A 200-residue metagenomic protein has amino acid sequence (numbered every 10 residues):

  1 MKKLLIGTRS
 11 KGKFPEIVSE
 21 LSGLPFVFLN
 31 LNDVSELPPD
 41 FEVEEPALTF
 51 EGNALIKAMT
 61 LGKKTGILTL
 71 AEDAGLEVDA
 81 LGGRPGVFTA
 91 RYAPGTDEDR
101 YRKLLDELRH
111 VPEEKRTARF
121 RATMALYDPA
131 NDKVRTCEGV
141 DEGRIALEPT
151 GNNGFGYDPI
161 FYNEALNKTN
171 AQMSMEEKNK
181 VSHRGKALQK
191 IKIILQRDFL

Functional and structural regions predicted by a protein language model:
K2-L5, G12-L200: Anionic-ligand binding patches
